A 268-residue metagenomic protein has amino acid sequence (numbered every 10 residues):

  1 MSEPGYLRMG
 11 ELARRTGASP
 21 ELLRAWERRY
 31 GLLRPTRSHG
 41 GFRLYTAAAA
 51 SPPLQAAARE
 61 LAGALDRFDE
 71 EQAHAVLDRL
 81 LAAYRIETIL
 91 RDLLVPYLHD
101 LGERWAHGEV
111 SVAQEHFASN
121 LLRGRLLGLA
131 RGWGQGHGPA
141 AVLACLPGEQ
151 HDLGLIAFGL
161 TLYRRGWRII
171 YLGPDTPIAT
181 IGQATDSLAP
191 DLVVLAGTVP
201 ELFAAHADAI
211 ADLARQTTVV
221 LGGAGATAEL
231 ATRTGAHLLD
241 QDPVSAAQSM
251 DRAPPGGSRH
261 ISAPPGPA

Functional and structural regions predicted by a protein language model:
M1-L7: A detector for short, charged/polar N-terminal pre-domain segments
G5, A18-S19, P96, G154 (+1 more regions): Residue-level preference for nonpolar/small residues embedded in alpha-helices
G5, D78-Y84, H107, D175-T176 (+2 more regions): Short, exposed beta-strand "edge-strand" segments with a Pro/Gly-rich flavor and a Y/T-containing core
G10: Residues within the helices of the helix-turn-helix
R14-W133: Long amphipathic alpha-helical segments
F117, L121-A268: C-terminal regulatory/effector modules of DNA-binding transcriptional regulators
